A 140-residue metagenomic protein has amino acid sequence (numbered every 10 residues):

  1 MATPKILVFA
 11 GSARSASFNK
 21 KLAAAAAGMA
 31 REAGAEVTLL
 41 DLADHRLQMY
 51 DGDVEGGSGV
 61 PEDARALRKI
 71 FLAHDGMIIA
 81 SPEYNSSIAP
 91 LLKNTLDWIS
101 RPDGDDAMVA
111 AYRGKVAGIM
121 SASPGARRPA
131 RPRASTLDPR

Functional and structural regions predicted by a protein language model:
A2-A35: N-terminal beta1-alpha1 ligand-phosphate binding loop
T3-V8, R46-L47, V116: A short small-residue
G11, L42, A122: Cofactor-binding loop segments of dinucleotide-utilizing enzymes, especially the Rossmann-like FAD- and NAD(P)+-binding
A13-R14, V54, P124: Short, glycine/serine-rich, charged loops/turns that create anion-binding and catalytic segments at active sites
S15-A16, R46-Q48, A126: Flexible, glycine-rich phosphate/dinucleotide-binding loops and adjacent beta-alpha linkers at cofactor/substrate
T38-L39: Short beta-strand "acidic-cap" motif of Rossmann-like dinucleotide-binding folds
L42-V60: N-terminal beta-loop-helix "entrance" segment that forms/cooperates in small-molecule cofactor or anionic ligand
G59-P139: Helix-loop-strand module that forms the ligand-binding subsite of alpha/beta enzymes
